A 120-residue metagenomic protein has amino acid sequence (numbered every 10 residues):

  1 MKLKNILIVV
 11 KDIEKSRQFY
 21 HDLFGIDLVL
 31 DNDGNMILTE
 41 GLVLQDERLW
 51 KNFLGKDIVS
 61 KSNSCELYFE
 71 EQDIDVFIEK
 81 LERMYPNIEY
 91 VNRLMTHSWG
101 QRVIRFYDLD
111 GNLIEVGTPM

Functional and structural regions predicted by a protein language model:
L3-K11, M36, K56-E82, R102-Y107: Vicinal oxygen chelate
I8, V29, R93-T96: Short beta-strand-to-loop elements that line the ligand-binding cleft of bilobed periplasmic-binding protein-like
K11-I13, G41-L42, E47-R48, E71-I74 (+2 more regions): Short loop segments at secondary-structure junctions
E14-I26: Amphipathic alpha-helical segments
G25-L30, N87-V91: Short secondary-structure junctions
D27-K61, L113-T118: Conserved short beta-strand elements that form part of the metal-binding/catalytic scaffold of enzyme active sites
E79-M120: Vicinal oxygen chelate
